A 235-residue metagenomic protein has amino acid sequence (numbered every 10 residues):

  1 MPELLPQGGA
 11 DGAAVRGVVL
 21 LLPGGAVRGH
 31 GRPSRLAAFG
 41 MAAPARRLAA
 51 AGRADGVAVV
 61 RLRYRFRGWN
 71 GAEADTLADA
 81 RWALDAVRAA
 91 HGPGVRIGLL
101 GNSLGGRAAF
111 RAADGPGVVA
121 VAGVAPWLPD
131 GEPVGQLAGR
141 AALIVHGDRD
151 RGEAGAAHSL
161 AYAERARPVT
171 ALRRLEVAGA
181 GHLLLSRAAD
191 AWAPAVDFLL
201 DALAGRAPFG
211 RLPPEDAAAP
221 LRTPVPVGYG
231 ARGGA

Functional and structural regions predicted by a protein language model:
M1-A54: Short, surface-exposed "cap/lid" segments of acyl-processing enzymes
N70-A90: Alpha/beta-hydrolase active-site loop
L100-A109: Gly/Ala-rich beta-loop-alpha elbow adjacent to hydrolase catalytic centers
G117-L128: A conserved short beta-strand
L137-G139, L143-D150: Short beta-strand/loop motif that positions the catalytic acidic residue of the alpha/beta-hydrolase fold
D148-A154, H182: Acidic catalytic loop of the alpha/beta-hydrolase fold
A154-R165: Short alpha-helix in the alpha/beta-hydrolase fold that links the catalytic acid
V169-A235: C-terminal catalytic histidine-bearing segment of alpha/beta-hydrolase fold enzymes
